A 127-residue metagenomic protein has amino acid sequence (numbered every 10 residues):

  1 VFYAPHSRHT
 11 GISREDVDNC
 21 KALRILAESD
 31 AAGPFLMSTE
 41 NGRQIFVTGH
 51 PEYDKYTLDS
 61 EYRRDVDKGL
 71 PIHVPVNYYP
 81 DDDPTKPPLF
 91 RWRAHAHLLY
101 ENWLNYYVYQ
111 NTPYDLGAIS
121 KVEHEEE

Functional and structural regions predicted by a protein language model:
V1-T57, E123-E126: Pocket-forming structural segment of enzyme catalytic cores
T48-E127: Acyltransferase
